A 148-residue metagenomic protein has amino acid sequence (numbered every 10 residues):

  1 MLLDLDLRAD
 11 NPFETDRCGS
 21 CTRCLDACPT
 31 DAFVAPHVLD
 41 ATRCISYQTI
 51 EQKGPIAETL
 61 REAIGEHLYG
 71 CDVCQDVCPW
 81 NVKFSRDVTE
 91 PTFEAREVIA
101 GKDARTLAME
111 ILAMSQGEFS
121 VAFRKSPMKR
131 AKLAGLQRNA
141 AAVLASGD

Functional and structural regions predicted by a protein language model:
M1-A27, D31, H37-V38, Y47-E51 (+1 more regions): Ferredoxin-type iron-sulfur electron-transfer modules and their immediate structural context
L3, E14, D40-S46, T89 (+3 more regions): Glycine-rich, flexible loop/turn motifs
D16-G19, E66-Y69, R138: A generic "alpha-helical surface" signal
R23-S46, H67-Y69, V73-F93: Iron-sulfur cluster-binding cysteine motifs and their immediate structural context in ferredoxin-like electron-transfer
I56-E62: Short linker/helix segments within small regulatory modules
I99-Q116, V121: Alpha-helical adaptor scaffolds
E118-R124, K129-G147: Long, compositionally biased charged/polar accessory segments in the mid-to-C-terminal portions of proteins
